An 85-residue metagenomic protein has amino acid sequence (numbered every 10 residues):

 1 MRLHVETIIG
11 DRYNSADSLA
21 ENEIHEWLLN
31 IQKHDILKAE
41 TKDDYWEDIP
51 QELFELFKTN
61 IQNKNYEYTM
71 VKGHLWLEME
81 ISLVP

Functional and structural regions predicted by a protein language model:
M1-D17: Short, extreme N-terminal segment that most often corresponds to the first beta-strand
M1-R2, S82-P85: Short intrinsically disordered terminal tails
I9-D11, D43, V71, L83: Serine/threonine-rich, low-complexity intrinsically disordered segments
D17, E80-L83: Residue-level recognition of conserved structural "scaffold" positions that shape functional pockets and channels
L19, H25-E78: Acidic, low-complexity, intrinsically disordered interaction modules
